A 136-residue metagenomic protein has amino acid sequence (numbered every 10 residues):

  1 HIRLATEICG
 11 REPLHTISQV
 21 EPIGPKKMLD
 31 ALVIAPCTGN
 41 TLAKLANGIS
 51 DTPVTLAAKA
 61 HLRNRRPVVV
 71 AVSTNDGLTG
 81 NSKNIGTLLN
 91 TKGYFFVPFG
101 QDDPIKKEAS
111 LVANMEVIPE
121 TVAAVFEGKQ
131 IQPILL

Functional and structural regions predicted by a protein language model:
H1-T52, L56-V68, N75-L136: A cross-family phosphate/adenosyl-ligand binding-site feature
